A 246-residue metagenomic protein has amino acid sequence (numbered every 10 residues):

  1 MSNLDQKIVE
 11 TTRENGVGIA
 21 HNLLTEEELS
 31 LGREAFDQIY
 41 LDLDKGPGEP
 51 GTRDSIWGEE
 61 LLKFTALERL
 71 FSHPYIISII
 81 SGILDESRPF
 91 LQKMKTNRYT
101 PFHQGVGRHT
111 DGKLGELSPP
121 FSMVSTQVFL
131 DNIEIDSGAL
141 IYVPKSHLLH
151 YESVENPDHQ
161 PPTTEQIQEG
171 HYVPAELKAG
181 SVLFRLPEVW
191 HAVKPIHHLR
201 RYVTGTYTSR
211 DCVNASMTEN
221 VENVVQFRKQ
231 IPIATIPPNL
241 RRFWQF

Functional and structural regions predicted by a protein language model:
M1-N15, A20-L117, N220: Non-heme Fe(II)-dependent double-stranded beta-helix
D42, E49, E188-F246: Non-heme Fe(II)/2-oxoglutarate
S87-R88, Q92-M94, Q104-V106, S122-V128 (+2 more regions): Generic beta-strand structural signal
T96-H103, K113, L130-I135, S146-L149: Short acidic/polar capping segments at secondary-structure boundaries
Q104-T110, S118, D136-Y142, Y151-E155 (+2 more regions): A short secondary-structure junction signal
G107-L114, V128, D158-Q168: Active-site glycine-rich loop that binds ribose-phosphate moieties when present
E116-I135, E176-L177, F184, T206-R210: Short, conserved beta-strand element in jelly-roll/cupin
I133-W190, C212: Double-stranded beta-helix
